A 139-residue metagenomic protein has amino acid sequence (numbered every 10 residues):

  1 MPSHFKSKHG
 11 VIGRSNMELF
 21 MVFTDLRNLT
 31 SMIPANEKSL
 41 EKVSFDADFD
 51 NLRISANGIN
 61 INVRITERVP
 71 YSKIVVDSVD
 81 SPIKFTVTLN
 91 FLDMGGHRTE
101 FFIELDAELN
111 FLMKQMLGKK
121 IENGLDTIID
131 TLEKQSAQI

Functional and structural regions predicted by a protein language model:
M1-D46: Hydrophobic ligand-binding cavity/cleft-lining segments
M1-G10, M94, R98, K134 (+1 more regions): Hydrophobic-ligand-binding modules of eukaryotic lipid transfer/binding families
F5-S7, I59-N62, I83-T88: Short, surface-exposed coil-to-beta transition loops
G13-N16, T66-Y71, N90-E100: A short, structured loop/turn motif at beta-sheet edges
L19-L29, I65, V76, F101-I103 (+1 more regions): Hydrophobic pocket/interface hotspot
S31, L40-P82, Q138-I139: Glycine-rich portal/gate segments that line the openings of hydrophobic small-molecule binding cavities
N36-L40, D130-I139: Short, highly charged C-terminal tails/helix-capping segments
V79-D130: Beta-strand/loop substructures that line and gate deep hydrophobic ligand-binding cavities in soluble
